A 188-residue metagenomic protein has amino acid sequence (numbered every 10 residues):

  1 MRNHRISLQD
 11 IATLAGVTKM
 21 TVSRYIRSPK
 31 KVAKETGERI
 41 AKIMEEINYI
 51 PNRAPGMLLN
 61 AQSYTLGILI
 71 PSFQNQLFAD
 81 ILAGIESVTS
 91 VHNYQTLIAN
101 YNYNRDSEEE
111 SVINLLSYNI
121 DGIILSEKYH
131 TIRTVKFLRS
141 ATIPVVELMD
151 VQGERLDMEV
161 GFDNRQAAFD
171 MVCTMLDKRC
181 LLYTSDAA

Functional and structural regions predicted by a protein language model:
M1-I6, A61-C173, D177: Alpha-helical recognition/docking segments in bacterial nutrient-uptake and carbohydrate-utilization systems
M1-Q62: N-terminal helix-turn-helix DNA-binding module of bacterial transcription factors
I11, Y183-A188: Conserved small/polar residues in nucleotide/adenosyl-binding loops
V32, P51, P71, Q76 (+2 more regions): Proline-centered helix-kink/hinge sites
G67-L69, L182-S185: Short hydrophobic beta-strand segments
